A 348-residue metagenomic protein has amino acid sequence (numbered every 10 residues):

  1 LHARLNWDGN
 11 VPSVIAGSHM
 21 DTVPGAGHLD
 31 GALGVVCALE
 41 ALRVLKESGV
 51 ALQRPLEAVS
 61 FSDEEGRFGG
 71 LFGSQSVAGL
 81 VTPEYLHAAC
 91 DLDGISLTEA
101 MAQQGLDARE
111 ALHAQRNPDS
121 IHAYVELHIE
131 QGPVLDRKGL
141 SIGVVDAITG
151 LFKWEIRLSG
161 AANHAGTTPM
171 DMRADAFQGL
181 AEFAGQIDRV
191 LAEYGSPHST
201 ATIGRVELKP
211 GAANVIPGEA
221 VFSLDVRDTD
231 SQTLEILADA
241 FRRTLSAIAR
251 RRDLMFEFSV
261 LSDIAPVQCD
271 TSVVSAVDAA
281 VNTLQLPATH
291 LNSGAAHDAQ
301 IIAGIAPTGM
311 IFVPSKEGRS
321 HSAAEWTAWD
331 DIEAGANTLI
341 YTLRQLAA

Functional and structural regions predicted by a protein language model:
L1-N6: A non-catalytic alpha/beta surface segment that caps or lines the substrate-entry region of metallo-dependent hydrolase
A16-H19, G25-E65, F152-L158, H164-V190 (+3 more regions): Alpha-helical metal-binding/catalytic segments enriched in His/Glu/Asp
G17-S18, P287-T338: Zn-dependent metallopeptidase/amidohydrolase metal-coordination segment
M20-V23, L56-R67, Q131, A162 (+3 more regions): Acidic, glycine-rich active-site loops and adjacent beta-strand->loop/helix elements that engage anionic groups
A51-L52, A111-Q115, T167, R189-I203 (+3 more regions): Flexible, glycine/charged-enriched surface loops at secondary-structure junctions
D63-S231: Midchain, well-structured core segments that form catalytic/ion-binding scaffolds
P83-Y85, R227-S231, L261-D263, G318-D330: Short beta-alpha connecting loops at secondary-structure transitions that line or flank enzyme active sites
T202-G211, S223-T229, M255-V274, Q300: A short beta-alpha structural unit
